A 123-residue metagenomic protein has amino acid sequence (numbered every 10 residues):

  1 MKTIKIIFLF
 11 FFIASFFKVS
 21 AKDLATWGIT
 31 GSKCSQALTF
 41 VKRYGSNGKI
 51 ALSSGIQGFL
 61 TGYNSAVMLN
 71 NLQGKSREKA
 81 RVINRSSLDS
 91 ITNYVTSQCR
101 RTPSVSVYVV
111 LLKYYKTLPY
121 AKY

Functional and structural regions predicted by a protein language model:
M1-I6, A21: Short, Lys/Arg-enriched, disordered terminal segments
I4-S15: Sec-dependent N-terminal signal peptides
I7, V19, N84: Family-specific functional hotspots in central-to-late sequence segments
F17-D23: Sec/Tat signal peptide C-region and signal peptidase I cleavage site
L24-N93, S97: Short N-proximal segments of mature Sec-exported proteins
R101-Y123: C-terminal partner/receptor-binding element of secreted or periplasmic proteins
